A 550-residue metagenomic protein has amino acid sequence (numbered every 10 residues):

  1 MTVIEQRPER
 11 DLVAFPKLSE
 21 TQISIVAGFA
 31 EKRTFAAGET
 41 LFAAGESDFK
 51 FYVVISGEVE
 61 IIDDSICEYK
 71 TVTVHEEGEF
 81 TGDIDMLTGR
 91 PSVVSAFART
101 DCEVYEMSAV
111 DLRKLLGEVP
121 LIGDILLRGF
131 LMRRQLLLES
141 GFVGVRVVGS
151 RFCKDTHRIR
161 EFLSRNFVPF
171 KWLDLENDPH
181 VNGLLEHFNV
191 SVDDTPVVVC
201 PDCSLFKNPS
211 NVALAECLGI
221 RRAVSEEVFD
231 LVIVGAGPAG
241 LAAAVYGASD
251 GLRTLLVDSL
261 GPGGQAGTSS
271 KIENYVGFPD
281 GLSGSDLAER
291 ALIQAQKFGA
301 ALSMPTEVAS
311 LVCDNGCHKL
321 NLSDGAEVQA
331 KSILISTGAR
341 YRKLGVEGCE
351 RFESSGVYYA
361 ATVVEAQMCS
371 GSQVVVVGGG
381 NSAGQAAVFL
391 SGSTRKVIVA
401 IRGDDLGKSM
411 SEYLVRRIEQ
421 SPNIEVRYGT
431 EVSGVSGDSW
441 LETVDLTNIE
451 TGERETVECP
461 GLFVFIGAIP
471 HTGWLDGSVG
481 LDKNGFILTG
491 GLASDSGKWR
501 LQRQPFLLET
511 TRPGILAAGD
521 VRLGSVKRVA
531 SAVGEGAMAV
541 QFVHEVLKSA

Functional and structural regions predicted by a protein language model:
M1-G149, C153-E161: Cytosolic regulatory regions built on CNB/CRP/Popeye-like sensor folds
K50, E58, D101-E103, C317-K319 (+8 more regions): Structural motif
S65-C67, D202, D324, E450: Solvent-exposed strand-loop boundary residues in beta-sheet-rich modules
F142-G144, V228-D230, P305, S370-S372 (+3 more regions): Phosphate-coordination loops involved in phosphoryl transfer and adenosine-cofactor binding
V147, R151-P179, F188, I233-A300 (+6 more regions): Beta1-alpha1 glycine-rich phosphate/pyrophosphate-binding loop at the start of Rossmann-like nucleotide-binding domains
N177-V234, D250, G267-T268, L302-S372 (+5 more regions): FAD-binding core/adjacent interface of flavoenzyme oxidoreductases
V224-P262, G345, E353, Y359-E412 (+4 more regions): Rossmann-like dinucleotide/flavin-binding elements
A288-A330, I335-T337, S391-Q502, E545-S549: A Rossmann-like FAD-binding core segment of flavoenzymes
